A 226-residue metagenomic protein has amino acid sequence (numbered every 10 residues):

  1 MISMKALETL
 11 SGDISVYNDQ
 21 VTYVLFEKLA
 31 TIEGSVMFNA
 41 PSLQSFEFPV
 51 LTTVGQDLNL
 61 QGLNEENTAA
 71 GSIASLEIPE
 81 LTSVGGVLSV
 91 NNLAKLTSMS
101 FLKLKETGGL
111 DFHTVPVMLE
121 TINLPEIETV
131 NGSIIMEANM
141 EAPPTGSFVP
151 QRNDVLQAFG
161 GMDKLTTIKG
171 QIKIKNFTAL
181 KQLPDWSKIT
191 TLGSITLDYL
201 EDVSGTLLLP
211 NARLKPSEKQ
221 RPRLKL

Functional and structural regions predicted by a protein language model:
M1-L96, S100-L226: Concave beta-strand-loop units of leucine-rich repeat
